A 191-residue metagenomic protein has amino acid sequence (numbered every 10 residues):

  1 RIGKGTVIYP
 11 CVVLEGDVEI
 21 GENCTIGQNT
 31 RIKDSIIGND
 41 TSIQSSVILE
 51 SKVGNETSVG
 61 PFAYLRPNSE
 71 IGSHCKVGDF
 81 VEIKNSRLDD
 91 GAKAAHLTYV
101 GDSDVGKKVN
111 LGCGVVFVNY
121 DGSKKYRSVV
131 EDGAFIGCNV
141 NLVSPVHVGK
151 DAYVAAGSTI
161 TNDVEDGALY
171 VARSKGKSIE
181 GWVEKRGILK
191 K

Functional and structural regions predicted by a protein language model:
R1-V171, G176-K177: Structural signal for interior beta-strand "rungs" in well-ordered beta-sheet cores of soluble enzyme domains
I179-K191: Short, charged, intrinsically disordered terminal tails
